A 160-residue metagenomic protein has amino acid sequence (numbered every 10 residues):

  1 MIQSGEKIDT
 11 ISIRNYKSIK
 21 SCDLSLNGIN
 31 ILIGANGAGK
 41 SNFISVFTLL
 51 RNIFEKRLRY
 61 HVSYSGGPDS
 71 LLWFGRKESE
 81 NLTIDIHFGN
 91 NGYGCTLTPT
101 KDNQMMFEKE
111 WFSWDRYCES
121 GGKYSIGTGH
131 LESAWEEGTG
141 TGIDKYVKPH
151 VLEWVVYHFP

Functional and structural regions predicted by a protein language model:
M1-K20: N-terminal pre-Walker A segment at the start of P-loop NTPase domains
R14-S18, H87-N91, S113: Short strand-coil-strand connectors
D23-S25: ABC ATPase nucleotide-binding domain
L32: Hydrophobic anchor at the beta1->P-loop junction of P-loop NTPases
N36: The conserved Walker
K40: Conserved lysine of the Walker
I44-D102: Conserved P-loop NTP-binding catalytic core
N90-P160: Electropositive, glycine-dotted interaction segments that contact anionic polymers or phosphate-rich ligands
